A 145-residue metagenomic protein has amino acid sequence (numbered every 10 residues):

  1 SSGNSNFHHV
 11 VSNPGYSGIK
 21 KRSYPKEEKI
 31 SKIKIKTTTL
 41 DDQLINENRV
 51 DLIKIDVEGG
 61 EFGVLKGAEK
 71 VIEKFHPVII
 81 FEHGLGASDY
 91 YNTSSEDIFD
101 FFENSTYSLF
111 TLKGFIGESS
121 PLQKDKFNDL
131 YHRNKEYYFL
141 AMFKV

Functional and structural regions predicted by a protein language model:
S1-V145: Phosphate/nucleotide-binding beta-alpha loop and adjacent structural elements of enzyme active sites
